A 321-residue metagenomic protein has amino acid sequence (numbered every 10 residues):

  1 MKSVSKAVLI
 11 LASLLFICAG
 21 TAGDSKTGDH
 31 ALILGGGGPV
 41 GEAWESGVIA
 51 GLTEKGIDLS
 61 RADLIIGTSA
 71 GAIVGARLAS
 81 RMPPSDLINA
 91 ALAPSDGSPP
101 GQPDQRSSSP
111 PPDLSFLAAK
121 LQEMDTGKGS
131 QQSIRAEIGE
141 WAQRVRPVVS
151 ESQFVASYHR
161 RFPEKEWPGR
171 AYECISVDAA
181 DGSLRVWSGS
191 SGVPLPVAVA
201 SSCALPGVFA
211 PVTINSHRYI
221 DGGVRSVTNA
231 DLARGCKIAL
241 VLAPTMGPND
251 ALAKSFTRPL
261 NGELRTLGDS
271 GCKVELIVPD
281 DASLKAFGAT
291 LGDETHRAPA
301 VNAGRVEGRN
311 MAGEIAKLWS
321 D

Functional and structural regions predicted by a protein language model:
M1-L9: Bacterial N-terminal signal peptides that target proteins for export
V8-C18: Bacterial N-terminal signal peptides
A19-I66, A76-D321: Patatin-like phospholipase
G67, G71: Gly/Ala-rich beta-loop-alpha elbow adjacent to hydrolase catalytic centers
